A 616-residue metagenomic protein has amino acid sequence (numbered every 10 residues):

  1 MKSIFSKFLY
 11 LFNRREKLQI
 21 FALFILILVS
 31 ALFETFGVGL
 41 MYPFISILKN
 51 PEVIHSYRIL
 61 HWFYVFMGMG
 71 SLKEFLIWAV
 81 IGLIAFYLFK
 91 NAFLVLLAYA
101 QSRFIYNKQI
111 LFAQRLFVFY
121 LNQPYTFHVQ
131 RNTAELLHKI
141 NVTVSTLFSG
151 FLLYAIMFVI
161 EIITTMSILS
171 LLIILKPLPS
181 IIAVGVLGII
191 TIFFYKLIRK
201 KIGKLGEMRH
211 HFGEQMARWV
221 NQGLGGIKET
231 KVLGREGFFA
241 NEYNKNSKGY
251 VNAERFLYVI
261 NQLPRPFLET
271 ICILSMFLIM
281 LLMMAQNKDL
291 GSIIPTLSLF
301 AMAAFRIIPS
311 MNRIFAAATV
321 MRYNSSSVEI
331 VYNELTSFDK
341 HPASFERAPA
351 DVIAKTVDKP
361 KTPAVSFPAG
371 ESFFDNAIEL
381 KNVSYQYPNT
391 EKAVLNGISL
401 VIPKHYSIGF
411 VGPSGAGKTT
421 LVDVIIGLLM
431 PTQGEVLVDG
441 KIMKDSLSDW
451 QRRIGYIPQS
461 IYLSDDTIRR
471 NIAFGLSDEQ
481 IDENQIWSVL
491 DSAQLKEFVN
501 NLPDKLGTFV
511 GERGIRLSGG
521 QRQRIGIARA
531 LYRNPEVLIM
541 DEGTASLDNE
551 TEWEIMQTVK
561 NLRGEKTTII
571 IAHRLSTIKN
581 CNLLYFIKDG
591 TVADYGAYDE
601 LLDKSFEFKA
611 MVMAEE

Functional and structural regions predicted by a protein language model:
F21-F89, I173-G185, M284, K288-I294: Transmembrane helix-loop-helix hairpins at lipid-water interfaces of multipass membrane proteins, especially the type-1
L23-V29, M157-E207, L278-I293: Transmembrane helices of ABC transporter permease
L121-M166, G225, Q262-L263: Juxtamembrane loop-to-helix connectors within ABC transporter transmembrane domains
H128-E135, M208-F256, Y323, V328-V331 (+1 more regions): Loop segments that connect adjacent transmembrane helices in multi-pass transporters
K231-R235, V259-Q262, R306-D339, A343-D351: Cytosolic ends of transmembrane helices, especially the final helix of ABC transmembrane type-1 domains
I426: Helix-to-loop junction immediately C-terminal to a conserved catalytic motif
L437, K444, Q451, R469-E512 (+1 more regions): ABC ATPase nucleotide-binding domain helical subdomain, centered on the C-loop/LSGGQ "ABC signature"
G455, S460, N471, V489-S492 (+1 more regions): ABC-family ATPase nucleotide-binding domain "signature/switch" substructure
